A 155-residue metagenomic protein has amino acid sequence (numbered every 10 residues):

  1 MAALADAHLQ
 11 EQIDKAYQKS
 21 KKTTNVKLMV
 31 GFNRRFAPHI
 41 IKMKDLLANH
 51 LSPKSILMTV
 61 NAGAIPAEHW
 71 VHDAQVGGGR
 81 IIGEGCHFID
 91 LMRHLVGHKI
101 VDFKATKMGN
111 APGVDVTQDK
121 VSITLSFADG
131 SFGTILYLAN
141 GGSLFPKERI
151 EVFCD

Functional and structural regions predicted by a protein language model:
M1-F32: Beta-strand-loop-alpha-helix segment that lines the small-molecule cofactor/substrate pocket of alpha/beta enzymes
A2, R35, N140: Glycine-/small-residue-rich active-site loops that bind phosphorylated ligands and cofactors
L4-A5, P38, L144-F145: Residues that form or flank phosphate/diphosphate-binding pockets in enzymes that use nucleotide phosphates
H8, I41-K42, Q118, K147: Generic recognition of short, well-ordered alpha-helical segments
L9-A16, I40-M43, I135: Hydrophobic packing residues within well-ordered alpha-helices of enzyme cores
K19-N25, N49, L125-A128: Short helix-capping segments at alpha-helix termini
V26-M29, R34-V114: Predominantly a Rossmann-like dinucleotide-binding segment in NAD(P)-dependent oxidoreductases
G83, D90-D155: Contiguous beta-strand/loop segments that form the cofactor/metal-binding neighborhood of enzyme cores
